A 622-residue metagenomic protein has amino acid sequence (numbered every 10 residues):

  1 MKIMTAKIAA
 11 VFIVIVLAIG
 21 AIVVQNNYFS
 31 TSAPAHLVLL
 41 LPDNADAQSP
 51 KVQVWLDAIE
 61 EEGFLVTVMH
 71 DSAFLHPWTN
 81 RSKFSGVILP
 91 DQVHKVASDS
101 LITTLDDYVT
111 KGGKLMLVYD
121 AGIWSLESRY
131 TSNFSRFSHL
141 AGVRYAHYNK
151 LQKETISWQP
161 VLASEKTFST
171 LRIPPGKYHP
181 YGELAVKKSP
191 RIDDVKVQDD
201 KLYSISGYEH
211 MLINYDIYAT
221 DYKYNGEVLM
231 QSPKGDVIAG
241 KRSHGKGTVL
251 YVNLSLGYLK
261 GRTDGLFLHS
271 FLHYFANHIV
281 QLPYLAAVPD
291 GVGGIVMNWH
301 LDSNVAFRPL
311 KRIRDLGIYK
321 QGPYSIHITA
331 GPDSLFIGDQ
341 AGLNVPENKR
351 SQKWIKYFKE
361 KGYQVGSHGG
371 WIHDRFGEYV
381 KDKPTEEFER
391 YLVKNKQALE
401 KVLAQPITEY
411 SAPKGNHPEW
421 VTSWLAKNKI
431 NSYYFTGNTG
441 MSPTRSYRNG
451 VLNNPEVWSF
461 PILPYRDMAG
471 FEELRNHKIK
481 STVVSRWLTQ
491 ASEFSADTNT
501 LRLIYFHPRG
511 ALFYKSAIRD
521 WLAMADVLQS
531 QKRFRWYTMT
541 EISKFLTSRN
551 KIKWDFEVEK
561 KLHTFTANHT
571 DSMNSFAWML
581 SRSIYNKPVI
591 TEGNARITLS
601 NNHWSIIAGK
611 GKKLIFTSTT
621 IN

Functional and structural regions predicted by a protein language model:
Q25-A35, K223-G226, G235-V237, R242-R312 (+2 more regions): Extracellular ligand-binding/catalytic regions of CAZymes and related secreted enzymes and adhesion modules
A47-T131, I326: Helical hinge/lid and interdomain linker segments adjacent to catalytic or ligand-binding clefts that mediate domain
K95-P190: A glycine-rich, often tryptophan-bearing local segment used as a flexible ligand/cofactor-contacting loop or short
D99, N574, S600-N622: C-terminal beta-strand-rich structural cap/linker in extracellular carbohydrate-active enzymes
I123-W124, R136, R144-L162, K166 (+5 more regions): Metal-dependent polysaccharide deacetylase catalytic core of the NodB/CE4 family, i.e., the active-site-bearing domain
T155-G245: Catalytic beta-strand/loop cores that center a nucleophilic Ser/Cys/Thr and support acyl-enzyme chemistry
G294-D302, I462-E541: Catalytic grooves of carbohydrate-active enzymes
T540-R582: Surface beta-strand/loop "capping" patches
